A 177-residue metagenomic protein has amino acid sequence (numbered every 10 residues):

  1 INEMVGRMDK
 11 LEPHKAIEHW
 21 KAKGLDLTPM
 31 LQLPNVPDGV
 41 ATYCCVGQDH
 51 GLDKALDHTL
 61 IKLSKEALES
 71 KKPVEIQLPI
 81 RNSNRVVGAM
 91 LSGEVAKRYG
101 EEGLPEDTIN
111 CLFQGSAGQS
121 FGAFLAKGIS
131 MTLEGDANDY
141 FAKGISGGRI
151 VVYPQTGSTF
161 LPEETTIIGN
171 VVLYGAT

Functional and structural regions predicted by a protein language model:
I1-T177: Long, distal/terminal scaffolding or interaction modules with repetitive or compositionally biased sequence
